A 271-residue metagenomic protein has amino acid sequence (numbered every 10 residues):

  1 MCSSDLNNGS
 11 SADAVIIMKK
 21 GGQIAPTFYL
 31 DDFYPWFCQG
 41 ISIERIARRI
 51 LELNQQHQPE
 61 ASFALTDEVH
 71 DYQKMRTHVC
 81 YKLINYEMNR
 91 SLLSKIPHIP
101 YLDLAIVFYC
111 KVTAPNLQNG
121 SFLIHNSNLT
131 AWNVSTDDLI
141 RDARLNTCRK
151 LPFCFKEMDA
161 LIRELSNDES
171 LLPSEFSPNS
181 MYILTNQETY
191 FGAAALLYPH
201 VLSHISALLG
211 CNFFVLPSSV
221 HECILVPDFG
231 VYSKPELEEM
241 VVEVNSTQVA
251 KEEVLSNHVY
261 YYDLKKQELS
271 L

Functional and structural regions predicted by a protein language model:
L6-G9, P217-S219: A short beta-turn/loop motif at secondary-structure boundaries
S10, G21-L30, W36: Sequence-structural signature of the catalytic-core scaffold of metal-dependent phosphohydrolases that act on
A12-I17: Extended, low-complexity regulatory regions
K20-G21, P227-G230, Y262-K266: Short acidic-glycine loop/turn motifs at beta-strand connectors
Y29-I124: Long, mid-chain structured domain cores
L92-V241, N245-Q248: A contiguous, surface-oriented mixed alpha/beta subdomain in the mid-to-C-terminal portion of proteins that forms
E243-Y262, Q267-E268: Helix-rich interaction surfaces within compact, conserved domain-sized segments that mediate assembly or partner
